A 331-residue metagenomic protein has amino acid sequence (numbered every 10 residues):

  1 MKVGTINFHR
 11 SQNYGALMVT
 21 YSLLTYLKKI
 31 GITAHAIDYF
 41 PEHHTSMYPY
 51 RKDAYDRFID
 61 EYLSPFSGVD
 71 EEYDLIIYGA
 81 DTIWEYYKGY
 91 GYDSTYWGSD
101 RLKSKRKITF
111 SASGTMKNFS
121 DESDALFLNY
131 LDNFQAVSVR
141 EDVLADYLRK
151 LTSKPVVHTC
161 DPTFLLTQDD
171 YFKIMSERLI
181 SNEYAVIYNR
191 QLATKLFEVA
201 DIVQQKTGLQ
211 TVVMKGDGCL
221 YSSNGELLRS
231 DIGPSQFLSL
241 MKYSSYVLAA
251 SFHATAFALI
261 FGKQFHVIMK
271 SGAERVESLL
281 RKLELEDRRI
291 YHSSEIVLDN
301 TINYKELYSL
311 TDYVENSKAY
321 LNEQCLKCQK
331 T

Functional and structural regions predicted by a protein language model:
M1-T331: Active-site anion-handling motifs in enzyme catalytic cores
